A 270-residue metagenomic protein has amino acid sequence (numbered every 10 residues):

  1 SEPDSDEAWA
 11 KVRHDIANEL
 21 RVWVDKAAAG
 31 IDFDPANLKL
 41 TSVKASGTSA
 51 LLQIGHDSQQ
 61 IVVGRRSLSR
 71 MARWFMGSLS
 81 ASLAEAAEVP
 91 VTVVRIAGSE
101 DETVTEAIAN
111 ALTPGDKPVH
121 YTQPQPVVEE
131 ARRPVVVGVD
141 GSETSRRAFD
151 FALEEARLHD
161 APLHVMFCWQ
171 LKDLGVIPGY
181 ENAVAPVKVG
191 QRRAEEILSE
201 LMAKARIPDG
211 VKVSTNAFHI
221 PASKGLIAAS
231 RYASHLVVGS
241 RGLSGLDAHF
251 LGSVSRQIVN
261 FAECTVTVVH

Functional and structural regions predicted by a protein language model:
S1-A10, P124-A183, H235: Small/aliphatic-rich secondary-structure junction motif
S1-R21, D101-P124, F167-E196: Acidic, proline/glycine-rich short linear motifs
A29-K39, I207-S214: A short helix-to-beta-strand connector/capping loop
P35, Q59-Q60, R65, A81-R147 (+3 more regions): Intrinsically disordered or low-complexity boundary/linker segments at protein termini and domain junctions
S42-S49, A217-K224: Charged docking surfaces used in two-component/phosphorelay signaling
L51-I54, L83, V128, A229: Structural alpha-helical scaffold elements that stabilize or flank donor/cofactor-binding regions in carbohydrate
V63-A86, E100-A107, H235-N260: Glycine-rich, Arg-bearing micro-motifs that act as flexible, cationic patches
G179, K188-E196, S214, K224-A228 (+2 more regions): Protein-protein interaction modules outside structured cores
